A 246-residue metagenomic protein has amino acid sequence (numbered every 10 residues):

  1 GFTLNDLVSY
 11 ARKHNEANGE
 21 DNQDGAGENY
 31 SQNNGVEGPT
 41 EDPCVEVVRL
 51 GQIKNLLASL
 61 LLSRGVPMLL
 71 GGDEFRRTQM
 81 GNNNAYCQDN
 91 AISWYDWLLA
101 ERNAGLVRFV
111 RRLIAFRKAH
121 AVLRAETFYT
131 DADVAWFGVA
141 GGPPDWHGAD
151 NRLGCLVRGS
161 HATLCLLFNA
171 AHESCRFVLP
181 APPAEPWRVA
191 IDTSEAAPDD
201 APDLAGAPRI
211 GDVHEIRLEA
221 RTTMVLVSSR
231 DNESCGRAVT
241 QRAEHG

Functional and structural regions predicted by a protein language model:
G1-E46: Alpha-amylase-like alpha-glycosidases and glucanotransferases acting on alpha-linked glucans and related
T40-K54, S59-G246: Carbohydrate-interacting/catalytic domains
